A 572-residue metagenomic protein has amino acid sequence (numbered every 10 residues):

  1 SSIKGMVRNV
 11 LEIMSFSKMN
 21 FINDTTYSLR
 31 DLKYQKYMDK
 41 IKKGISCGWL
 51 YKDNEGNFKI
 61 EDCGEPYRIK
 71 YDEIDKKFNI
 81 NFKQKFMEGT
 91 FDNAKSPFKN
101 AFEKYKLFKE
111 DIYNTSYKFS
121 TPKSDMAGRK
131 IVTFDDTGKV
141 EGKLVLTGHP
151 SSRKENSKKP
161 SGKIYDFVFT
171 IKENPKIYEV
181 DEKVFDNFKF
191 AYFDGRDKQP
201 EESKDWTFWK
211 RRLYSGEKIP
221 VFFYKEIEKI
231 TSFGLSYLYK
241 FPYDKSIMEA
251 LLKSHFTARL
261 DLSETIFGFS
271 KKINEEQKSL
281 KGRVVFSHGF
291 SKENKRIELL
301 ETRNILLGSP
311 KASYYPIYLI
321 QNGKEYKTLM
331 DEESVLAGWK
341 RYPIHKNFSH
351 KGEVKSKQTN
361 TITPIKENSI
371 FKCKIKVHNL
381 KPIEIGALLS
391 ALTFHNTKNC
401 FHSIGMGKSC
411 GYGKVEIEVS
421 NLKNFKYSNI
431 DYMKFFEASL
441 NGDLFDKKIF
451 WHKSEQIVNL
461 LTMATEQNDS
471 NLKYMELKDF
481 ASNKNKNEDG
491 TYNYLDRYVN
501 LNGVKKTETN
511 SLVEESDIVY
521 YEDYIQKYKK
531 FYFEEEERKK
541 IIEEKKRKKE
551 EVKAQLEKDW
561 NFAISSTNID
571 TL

Functional and structural regions predicted by a protein language model:
S1-L572: Basic, Gly/Ser/Thr-rich N-terminal segments that form RNA-phosphate-binding interfaces in CRISPR RAMP
